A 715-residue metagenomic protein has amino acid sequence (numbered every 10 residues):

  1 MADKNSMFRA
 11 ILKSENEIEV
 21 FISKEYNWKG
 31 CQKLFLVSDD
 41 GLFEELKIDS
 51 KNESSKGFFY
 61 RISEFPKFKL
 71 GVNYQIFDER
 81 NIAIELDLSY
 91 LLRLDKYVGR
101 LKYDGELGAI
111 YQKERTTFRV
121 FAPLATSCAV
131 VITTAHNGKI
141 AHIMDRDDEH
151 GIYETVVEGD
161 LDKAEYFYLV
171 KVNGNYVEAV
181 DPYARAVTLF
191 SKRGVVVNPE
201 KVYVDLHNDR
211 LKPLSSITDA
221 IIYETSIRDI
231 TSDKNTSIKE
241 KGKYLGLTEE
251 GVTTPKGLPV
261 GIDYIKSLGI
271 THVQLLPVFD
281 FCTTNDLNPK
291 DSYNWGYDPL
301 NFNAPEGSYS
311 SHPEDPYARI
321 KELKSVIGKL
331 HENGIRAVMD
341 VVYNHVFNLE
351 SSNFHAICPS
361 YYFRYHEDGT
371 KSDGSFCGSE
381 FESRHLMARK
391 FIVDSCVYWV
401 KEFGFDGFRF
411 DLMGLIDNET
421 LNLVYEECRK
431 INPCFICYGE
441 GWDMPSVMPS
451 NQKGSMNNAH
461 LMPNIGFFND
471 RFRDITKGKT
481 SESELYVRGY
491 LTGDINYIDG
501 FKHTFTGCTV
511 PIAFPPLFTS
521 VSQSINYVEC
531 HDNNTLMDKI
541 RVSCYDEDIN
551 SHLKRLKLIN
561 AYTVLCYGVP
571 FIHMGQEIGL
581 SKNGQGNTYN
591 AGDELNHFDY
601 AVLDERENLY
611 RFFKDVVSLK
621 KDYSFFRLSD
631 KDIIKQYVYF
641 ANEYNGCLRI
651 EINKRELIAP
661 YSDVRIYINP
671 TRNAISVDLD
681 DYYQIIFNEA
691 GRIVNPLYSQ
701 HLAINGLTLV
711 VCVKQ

Functional and structural regions predicted by a protein language model:
A2-S14, N52-T117, G138-K139, D147-L247: The feature marks proteins involved in alpha-glucan
I22-C31, F121-S127, L161, D532 (+2 more regions): Short proline/glycine-enriched turn/loop motifs at strand-loop junctions of beta-rich domains
Q112-T126, Q636-L679: Carbohydrate-binding surface patches
V120, Y168, T225, I265 (+10 more regions): Conserved, mostly hydrophobic/aromatic
A122, D162-E165, N695-Q715: C-terminal beta-strand-rich structural cap/linker in extracellular carbohydrate-active enzymes
F190, V195-E200, Y425-E426, K430-G579 (+4 more regions): Conserved alpha/beta catalytic core and glycan-binding cleft of carbohydrate-active enzymes
R228-F403, M413-I416, T420-N432, I436 (+1 more regions): Substrate-binding/active-site clefts of carbohydrate-active enzymes
A513, G568, I572-Q585, L595-V664: Glycan-recognition and catalytic regions of carbohydrate-active enzymes
